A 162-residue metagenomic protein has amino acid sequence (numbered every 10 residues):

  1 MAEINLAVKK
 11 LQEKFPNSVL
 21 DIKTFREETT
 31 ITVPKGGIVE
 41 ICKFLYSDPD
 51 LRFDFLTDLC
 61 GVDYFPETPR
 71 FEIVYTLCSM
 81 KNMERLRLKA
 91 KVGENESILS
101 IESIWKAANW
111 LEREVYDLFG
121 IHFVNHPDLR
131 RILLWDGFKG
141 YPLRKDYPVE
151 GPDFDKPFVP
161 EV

Functional and structural regions predicted by a protein language model:
M1-V162: Terminal low-complexity/charged segments
